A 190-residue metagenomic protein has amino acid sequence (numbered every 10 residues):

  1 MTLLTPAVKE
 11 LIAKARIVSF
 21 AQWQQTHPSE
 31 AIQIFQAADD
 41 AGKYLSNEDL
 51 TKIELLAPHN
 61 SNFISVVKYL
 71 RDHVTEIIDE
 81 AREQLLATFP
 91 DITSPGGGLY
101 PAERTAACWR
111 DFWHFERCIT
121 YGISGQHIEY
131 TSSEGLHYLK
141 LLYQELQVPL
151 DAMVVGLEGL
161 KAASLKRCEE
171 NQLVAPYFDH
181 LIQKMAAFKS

Functional and structural regions predicted by a protein language model:
M1-V148, M153-V154, L165-S190: Core of compact, soluble alpha-helical bundle domains
L160: Conserved phosphate-interacting/catalytic interface
